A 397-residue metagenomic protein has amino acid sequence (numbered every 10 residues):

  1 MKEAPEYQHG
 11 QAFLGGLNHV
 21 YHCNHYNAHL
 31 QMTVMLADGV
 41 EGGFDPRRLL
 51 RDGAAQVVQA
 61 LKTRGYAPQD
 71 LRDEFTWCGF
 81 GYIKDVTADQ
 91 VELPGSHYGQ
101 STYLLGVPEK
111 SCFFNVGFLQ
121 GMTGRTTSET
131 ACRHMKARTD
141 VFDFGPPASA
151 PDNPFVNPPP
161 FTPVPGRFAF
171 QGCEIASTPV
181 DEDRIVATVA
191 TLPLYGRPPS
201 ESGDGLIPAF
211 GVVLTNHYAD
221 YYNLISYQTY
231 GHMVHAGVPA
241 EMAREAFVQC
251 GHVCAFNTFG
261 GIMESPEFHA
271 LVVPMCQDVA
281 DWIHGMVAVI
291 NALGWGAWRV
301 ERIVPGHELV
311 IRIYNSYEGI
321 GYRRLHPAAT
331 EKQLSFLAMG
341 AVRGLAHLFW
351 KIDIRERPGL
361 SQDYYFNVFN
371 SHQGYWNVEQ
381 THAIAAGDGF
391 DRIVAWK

Functional and structural regions predicted by a protein language model:
M1-F114, T127-A341, K351-K397: N-terminal accessory segment detector
V116-Q120: Extended, Lys/Arg-enriched charged tracts that mediate electrostatic binding to polyanionic substrates
M122-R125: Short helix-loop-beta junction
